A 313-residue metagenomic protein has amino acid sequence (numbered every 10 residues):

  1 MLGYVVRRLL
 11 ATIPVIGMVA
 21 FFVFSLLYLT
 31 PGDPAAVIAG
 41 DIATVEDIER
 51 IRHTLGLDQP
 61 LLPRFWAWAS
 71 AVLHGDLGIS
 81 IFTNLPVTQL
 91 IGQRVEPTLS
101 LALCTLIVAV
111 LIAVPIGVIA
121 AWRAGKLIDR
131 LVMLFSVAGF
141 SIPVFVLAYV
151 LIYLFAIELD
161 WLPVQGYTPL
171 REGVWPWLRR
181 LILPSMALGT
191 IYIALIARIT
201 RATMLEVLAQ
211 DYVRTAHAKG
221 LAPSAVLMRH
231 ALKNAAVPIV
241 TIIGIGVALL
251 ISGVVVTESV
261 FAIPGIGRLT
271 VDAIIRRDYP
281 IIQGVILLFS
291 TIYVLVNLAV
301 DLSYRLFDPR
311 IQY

Functional and structural regions predicted by a protein language model:
L2-Y4, V95-R130, V144, I157 (+1 more regions): Alpha-helical transmembrane segments of integral membrane proteins, especially multi-pass inner/plasma-membrane
G3, R7, P63, A67-A71 (+1 more regions): Short hydrophobic helices that act as membrane-entry/anchoring signals
V6-I16: N-terminal signal-anchor/signal peptide hydrophobic helix marking the start of the first transmembrane segment
T12, A20, I42, V110 (+5 more regions): Residue-level recognition of pore/gate-forming positions within transmembrane alpha-helices of multi-pass
V15-W66, F82, L159-R180: Hydrophobic alpha-helical transmembrane segments of membrane transport/permease proteins and related membrane-embedded
G17-F22, L103-I107, V150-L151, L287: Hydrophobic alpha-helical transmembrane segments of multi-pass integral membrane proteins
F22-L29, W66-S70, L134-Q165, A187-Y192: Membrane-water interface segments at the C-terminal ends of transmembrane alpha-helices in multi-pass inner-membrane
D58-V114: An internal, D/E-rich "acidic patch" concept
